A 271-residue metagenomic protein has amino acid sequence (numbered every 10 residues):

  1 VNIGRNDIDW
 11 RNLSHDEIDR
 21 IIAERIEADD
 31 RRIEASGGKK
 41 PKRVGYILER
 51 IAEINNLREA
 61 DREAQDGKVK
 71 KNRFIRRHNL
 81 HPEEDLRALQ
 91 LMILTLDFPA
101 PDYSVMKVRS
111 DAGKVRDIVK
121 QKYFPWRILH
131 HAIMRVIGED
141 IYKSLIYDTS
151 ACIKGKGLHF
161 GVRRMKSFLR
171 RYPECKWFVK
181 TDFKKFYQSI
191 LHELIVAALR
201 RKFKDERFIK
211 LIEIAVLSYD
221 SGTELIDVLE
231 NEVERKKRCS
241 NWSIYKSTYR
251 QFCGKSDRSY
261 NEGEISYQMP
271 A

Functional and structural regions predicted by a protein language model:
V1-R87: Non-catalytic, polymerase-adjacent accessory regions of viral genome-replication enzymes
P41-I47, H130, M134-L191: Active-site-proximal segment of RNA-dependent polymerases
G45, R58, E83, R87 (+9 more regions): Non-catalytic, well-ordered alpha-helical scaffold segments
L57, K70, F98-P99, Y142 (+3 more regions): Intrinsically disordered or highly flexible coil/loop and linker segments, enriched in small and charged/polar residues
K68-R76, P101-I128, S144-K156, Y219-Q251: Short, conserved non-catalytic motifs in the polymerase core
H78-D102: Amphipathic alpha-helical blocks
F168-A271: Conserved polymerase palm-domain catalytic core
